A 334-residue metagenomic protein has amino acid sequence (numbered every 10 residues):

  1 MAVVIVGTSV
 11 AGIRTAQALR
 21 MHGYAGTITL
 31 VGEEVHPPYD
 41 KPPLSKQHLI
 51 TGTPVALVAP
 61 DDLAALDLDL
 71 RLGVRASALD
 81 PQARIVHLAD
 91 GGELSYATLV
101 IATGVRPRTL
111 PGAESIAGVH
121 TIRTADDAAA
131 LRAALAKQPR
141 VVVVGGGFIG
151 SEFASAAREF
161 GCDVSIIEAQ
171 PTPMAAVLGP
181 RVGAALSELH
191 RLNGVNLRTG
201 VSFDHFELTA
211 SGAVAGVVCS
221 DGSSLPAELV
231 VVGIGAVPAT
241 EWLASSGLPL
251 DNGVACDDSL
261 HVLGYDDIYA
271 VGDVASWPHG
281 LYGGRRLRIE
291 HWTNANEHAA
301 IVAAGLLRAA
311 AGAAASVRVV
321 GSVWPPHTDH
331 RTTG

Functional and structural regions predicted by a protein language model:
M1-D69, A156-V177: Beta1-alpha1 glycine-rich phosphate/pyrophosphate-binding loop at the start of Rossmann-like nucleotide-binding domains
V3-V4, A56-V142, V218-S220, L229-G233 (+2 more regions): FAD-binding core/adjacent interface of flavoenzyme oxidoreductases
G7-A11, E33, R123, V144-I149: Glycine-rich Rossmann-fold phosphate-binding loop(s) that bind the pyrophosphate of adenine dinucleotide cofactors
A25-T27, L70-H87, L94-S95, F160-D258 (+1 more regions): A Rossmann-like FAD-binding core segment of flavoenzymes
T27, T53-L57, D251-N252, A309-S322: A short alpha-helix-loop-beta-strand transition element characteristic of N-terminal alpha/beta dinucleotide-binding
P38, T109-L110, S151-E152, A175 (+3 more regions): Glycine/Thr-rich phosphate-binding loops of Rossmann-like dinucleotide-binding domains
S115-P139, A213, V218, S224-I301: FAD-site-proximal beta/loop scaffold in flavoenzymes
V274-G334: Mid-to-C-terminal Rossmann-like scaffold of FAD/NAD(P)H-dependent oxidoreductases
